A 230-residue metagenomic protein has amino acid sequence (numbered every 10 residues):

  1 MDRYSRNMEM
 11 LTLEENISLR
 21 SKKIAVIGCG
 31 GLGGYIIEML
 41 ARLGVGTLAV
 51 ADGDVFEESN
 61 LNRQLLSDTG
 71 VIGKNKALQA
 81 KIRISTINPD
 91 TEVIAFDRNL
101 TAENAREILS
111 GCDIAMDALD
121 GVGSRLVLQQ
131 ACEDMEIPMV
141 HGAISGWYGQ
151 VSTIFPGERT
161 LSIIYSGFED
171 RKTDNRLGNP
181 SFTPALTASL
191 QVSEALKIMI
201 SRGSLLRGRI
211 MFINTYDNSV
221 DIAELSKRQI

Functional and structural regions predicted by a protein language model:
M1-A25, I164: N-terminal charged helix/coil linker that caps or initiates catalytic domains
I27-G28, A51: Conserved N-terminal Rossmann-fold NAD(P)-binding element of oxidoreductases
L32-G33: Hydrophobic/small residue at the entry helix of a nucleotide-binding pocket
L40: Aromatic pocket-lining residues of Rossmann-like dinucleotide-binding sites
V45, V50-N88: Glycine-rich phosphate-binding loop and adjoining beta1-alpha1-beta2 segment of Rossmann-like nucleotide-binding folds
G73-I114, L119-R125: A structured beta-alpha segment of the ubiquitous adenosine-cofactor-binding alpha/beta core
E107-I114, A118-I230: Glycine-rich phosphate/adenylate-binding loop
